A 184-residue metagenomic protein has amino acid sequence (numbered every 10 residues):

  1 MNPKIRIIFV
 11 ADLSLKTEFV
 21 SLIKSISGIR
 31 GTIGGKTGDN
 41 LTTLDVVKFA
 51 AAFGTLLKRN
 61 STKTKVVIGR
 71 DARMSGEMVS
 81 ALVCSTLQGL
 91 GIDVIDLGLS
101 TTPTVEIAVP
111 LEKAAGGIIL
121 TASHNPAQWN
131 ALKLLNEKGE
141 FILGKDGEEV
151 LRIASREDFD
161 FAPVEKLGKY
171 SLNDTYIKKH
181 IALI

Functional and structural regions predicted by a protein language model:
E18-S85, G89-L90, L167-I184: An N-terminal, well-structured beta->alpha segment
T32, A131-I184: Gly/Ser/Thr-enriched, mixed-charge loops and adjacent short helices that form phosphate/oxyanion-binding elements
A51-F53, D93-D96, S123, G144-E149 (+1 more regions): Short, surface-exposed, polar/charged, turn-prone segments marking secondary-structure boundaries
S61-K138: Ferredoxin-reductase
